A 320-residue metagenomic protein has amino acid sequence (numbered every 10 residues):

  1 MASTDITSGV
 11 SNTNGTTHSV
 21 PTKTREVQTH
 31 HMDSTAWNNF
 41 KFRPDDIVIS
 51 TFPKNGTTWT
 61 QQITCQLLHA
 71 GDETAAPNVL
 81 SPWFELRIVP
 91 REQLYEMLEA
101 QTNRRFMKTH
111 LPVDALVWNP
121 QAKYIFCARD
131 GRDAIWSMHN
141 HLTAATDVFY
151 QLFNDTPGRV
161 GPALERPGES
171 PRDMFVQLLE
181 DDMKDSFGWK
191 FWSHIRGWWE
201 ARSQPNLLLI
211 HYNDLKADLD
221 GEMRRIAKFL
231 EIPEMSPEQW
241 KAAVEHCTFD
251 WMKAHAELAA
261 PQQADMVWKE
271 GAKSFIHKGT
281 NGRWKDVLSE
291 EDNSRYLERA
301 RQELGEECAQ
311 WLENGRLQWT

Functional and structural regions predicted by a protein language model:
A2-I210, M235, P261, M266 (+1 more regions): PAPS-dependent sulfotransferase catalytic domain
T58-A70, L209-E234, A243, W251: PAPS/PAP-binding and catalytic site of the sulfotransferase fold
V89, H246-A254: Short, conserved secondary-structure transition motifs
R132, D220-R224, W240-K241, N293 (+1 more regions): An amphipathic alpha-helix signature
A242, H246, N314: Short acidic/histidine-centered micro-motifs embedded in hydrophobic/aromatic stretches that mark compact functional
E257-L258: Conserved flavin/dinucleotide-binding core of flavoenzymes
